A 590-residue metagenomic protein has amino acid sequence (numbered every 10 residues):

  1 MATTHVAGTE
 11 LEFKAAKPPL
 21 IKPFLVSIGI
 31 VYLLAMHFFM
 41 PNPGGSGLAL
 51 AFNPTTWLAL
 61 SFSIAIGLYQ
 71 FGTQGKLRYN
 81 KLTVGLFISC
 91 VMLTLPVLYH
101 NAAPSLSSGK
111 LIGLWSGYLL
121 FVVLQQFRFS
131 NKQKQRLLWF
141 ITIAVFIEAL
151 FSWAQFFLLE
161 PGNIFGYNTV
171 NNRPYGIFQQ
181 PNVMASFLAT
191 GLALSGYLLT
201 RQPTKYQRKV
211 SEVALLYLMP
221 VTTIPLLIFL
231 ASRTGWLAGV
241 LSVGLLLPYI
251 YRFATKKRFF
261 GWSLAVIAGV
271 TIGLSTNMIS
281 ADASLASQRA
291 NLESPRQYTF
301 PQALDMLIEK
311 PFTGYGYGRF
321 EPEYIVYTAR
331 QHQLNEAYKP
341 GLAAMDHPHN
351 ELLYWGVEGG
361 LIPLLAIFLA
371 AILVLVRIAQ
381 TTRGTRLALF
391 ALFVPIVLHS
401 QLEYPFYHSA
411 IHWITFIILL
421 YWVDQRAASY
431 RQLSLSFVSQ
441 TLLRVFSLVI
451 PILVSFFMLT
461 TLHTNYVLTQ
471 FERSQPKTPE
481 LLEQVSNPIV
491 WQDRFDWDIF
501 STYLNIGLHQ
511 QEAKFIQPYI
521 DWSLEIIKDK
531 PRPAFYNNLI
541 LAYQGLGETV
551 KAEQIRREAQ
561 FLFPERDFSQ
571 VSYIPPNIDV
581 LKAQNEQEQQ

Functional and structural regions predicted by a protein language model:
M1-L95, N101-G109, S116-V123, F127-Q135 (+5 more regions): Transmembrane signal-anchor hairpin modules in multi-pass inner-membrane enzymes, especially those that act on
A2-T4, F13, L20-H37, T56-L68 (+8 more regions): Alpha-helical transmembrane segments of multi-pass inner-membrane proteins
P41-G47, W153-I164, T276-Q288, F312: Helix-to-loop transition at the C-terminal end of transmembrane segments
G47-A59, L106-L111, Y175-T190, T234-G235 (+3 more regions): Membrane-interface micro-motifs in multi-pass membrane enzymes
E160-N172, A286, A290-E293, D305-E309 (+1 more regions): Interfacial juxtamembrane loops and adjacent helix segments that form the catalytic/substrate-binding surfaces
L230, I250-L292, T299, L304-E309 (+2 more regions): A membrane-periplasm/extracellular boundary helix in multi-pass inner-membrane enzymes that assemble envelope glycans
V243, T385-Q440: Transmembrane alpha-helices of multi-pass inner-membrane enzymes
